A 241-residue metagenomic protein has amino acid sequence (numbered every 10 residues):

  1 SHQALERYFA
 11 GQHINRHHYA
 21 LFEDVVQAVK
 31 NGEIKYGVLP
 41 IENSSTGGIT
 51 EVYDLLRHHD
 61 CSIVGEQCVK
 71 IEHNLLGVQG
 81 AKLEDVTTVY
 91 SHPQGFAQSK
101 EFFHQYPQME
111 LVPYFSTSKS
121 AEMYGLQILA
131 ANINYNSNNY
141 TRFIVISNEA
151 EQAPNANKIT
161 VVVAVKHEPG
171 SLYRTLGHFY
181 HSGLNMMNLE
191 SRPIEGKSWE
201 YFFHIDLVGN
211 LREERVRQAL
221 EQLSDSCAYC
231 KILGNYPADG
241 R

Functional and structural regions predicted by a protein language model:
S1-R241: Domain-level signature for soluble enzymes in the chorismate/prephenate branch of the shikimate pathway
